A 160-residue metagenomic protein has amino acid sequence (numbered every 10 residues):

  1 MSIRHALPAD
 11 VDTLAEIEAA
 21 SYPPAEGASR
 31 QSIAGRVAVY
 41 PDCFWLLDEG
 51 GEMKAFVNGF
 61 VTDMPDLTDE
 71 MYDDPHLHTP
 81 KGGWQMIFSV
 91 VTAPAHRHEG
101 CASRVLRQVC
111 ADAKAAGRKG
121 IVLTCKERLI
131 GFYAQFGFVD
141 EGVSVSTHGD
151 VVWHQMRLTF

Functional and structural regions predicted by a protein language model:
S2-L14: A short beta-loop-alpha structural element at the N-terminal edge of CoA-dependent acyl/N-acetyltransferase catalytic
L7, K126-E127, F136, V145-F160: C-terminal "cap" of GNAT-fold acetyltransferases
E16-R30, R36: Helix-loop element at the rim of GNAT/NAT acetyltransferase active sites that forms part of the acceptor-substrate
F44-E49: Cytosolic beta-strand hydrophobic patch enriched in CBS
E52, F56-V91, R97, S146-W153: Conserved acyl-donor/pantetheine-binding loop and adjacent beta-alpha core of acyl/acetyltransferases and related
T92, H98-A111: Conserved acetyl-CoA-binding loop-helix of GNAT-fold acetyltransferases
L106, A111-C125: Conserved GNAT acetyl-CoA-binding A-motif
